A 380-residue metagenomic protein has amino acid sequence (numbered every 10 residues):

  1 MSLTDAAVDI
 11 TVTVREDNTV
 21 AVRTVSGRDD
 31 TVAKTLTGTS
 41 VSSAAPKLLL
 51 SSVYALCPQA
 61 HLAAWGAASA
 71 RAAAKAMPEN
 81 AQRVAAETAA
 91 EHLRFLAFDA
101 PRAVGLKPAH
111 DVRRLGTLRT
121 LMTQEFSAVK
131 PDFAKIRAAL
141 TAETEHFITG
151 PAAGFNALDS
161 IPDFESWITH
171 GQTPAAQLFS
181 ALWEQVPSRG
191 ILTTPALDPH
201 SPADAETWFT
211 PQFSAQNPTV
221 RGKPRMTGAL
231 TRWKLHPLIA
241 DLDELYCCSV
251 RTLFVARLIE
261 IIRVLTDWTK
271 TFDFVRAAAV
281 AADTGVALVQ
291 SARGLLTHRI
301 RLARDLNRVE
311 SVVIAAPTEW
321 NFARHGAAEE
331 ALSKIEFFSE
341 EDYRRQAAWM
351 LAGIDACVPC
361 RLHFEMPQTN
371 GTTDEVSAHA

Functional and structural regions predicted by a protein language model:
M1-R293, T318-A380: Active-site bordering "gate/hinge" segments that shape substrate access to catalytic or cofactor-binding pockets
D305-N307: Glycine-centered positions within short beta-strands or beta-hairpins
